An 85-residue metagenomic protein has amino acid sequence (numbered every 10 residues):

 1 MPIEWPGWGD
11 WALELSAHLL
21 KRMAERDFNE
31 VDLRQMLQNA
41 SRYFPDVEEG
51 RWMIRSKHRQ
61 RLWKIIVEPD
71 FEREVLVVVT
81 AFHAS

Functional and structural regions predicted by a protein language model:
M1-S85: Ribonuclease/tRNase effector modules and their secretory precursors
